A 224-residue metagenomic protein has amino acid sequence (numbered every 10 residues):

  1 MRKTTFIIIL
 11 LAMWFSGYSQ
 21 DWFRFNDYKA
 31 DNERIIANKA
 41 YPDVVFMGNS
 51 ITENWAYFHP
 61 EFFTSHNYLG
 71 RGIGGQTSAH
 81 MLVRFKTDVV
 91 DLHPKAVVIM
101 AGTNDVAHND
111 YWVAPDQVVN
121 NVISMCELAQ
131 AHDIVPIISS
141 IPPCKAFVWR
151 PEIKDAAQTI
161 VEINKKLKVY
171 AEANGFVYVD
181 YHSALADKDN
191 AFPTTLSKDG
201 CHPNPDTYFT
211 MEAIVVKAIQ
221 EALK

Functional and structural regions predicted by a protein language model:
M1-D21: Bacterial Sec-dependent N-terminal signal peptides
Y18-V98: Serine-esterase "nucleophile elbow" of acetyl-processing enzymes
S50-N54, G74-S78, T103-A107, P142-F147 (+2 more regions): Solvent-exposed loop/turn segments at secondary-structure junctions within structured extracellular/periplasmic domains
Q76-V83, V113-N121: Glycine-rich anion/phosphate-binding loops
M100-V106, E127-I160: Active-site segments of SGNH/GDSL-like serine hydrolases that catalyze O-acetyl group transfer/hydrolysis on lipids
A114-S139, K166-F176: Charged, glycine-enriched surface loops/patches that mediate electrostatic binding to polyanionic ligands
P142-K224: Catalytic His-Asp segment of secreted/periplasmic serine-dependent ester chemistry enzymes
